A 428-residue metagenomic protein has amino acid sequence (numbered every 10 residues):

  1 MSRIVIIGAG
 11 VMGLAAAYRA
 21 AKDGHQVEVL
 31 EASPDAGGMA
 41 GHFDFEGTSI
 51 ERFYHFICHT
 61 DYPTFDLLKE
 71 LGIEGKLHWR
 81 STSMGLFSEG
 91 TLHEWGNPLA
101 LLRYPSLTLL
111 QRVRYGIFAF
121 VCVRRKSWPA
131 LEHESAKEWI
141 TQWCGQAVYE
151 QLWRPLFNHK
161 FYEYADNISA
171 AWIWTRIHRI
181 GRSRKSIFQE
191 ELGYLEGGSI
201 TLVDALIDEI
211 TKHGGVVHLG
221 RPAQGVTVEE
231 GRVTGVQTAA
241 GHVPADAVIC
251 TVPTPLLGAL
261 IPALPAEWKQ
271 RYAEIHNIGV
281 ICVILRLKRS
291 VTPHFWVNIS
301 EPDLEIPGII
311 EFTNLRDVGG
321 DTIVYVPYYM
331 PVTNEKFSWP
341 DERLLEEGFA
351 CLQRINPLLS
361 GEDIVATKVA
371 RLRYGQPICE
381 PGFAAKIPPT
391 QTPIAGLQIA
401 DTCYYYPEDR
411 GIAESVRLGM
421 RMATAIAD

Functional and structural regions predicted by a protein language model:
S2-V29: N-terminal Rossmann-like FAD-binding beta1-loop-alpha1 element of flavoenzymes
M12, D35, P255: Conserved Rossmann-like nucleotide-cofactor binding loop
A21-F45: Glycine-rich FAD pyrophosphate-binding loop
D23, R221-S338, E342-L359, A370 (+1 more regions): Mid-domain catalytic core of redox enzymes that form a hydrophobic substrate pocket/lid adjacent to a catalytic redox
E46-P129, Q142, P155: Dinucleotide-binding Rossmann-like beta1-alpha1 core, especially the glycine-rich loop that anchors the ADP
G116-E229: Active-site/ligand-binding neighborhood in enzyme catalytic cores
I323-Y325, T390-E408, E414, L418: Short FAD-binding loop at a beta-strand-to-alpha-helix junction that anchors the flavin cofactor in diverse
V416-D428: Internal hydrophobic alpha-helix adjacent to the cofactor/substrate pocket in enzyme cavities
